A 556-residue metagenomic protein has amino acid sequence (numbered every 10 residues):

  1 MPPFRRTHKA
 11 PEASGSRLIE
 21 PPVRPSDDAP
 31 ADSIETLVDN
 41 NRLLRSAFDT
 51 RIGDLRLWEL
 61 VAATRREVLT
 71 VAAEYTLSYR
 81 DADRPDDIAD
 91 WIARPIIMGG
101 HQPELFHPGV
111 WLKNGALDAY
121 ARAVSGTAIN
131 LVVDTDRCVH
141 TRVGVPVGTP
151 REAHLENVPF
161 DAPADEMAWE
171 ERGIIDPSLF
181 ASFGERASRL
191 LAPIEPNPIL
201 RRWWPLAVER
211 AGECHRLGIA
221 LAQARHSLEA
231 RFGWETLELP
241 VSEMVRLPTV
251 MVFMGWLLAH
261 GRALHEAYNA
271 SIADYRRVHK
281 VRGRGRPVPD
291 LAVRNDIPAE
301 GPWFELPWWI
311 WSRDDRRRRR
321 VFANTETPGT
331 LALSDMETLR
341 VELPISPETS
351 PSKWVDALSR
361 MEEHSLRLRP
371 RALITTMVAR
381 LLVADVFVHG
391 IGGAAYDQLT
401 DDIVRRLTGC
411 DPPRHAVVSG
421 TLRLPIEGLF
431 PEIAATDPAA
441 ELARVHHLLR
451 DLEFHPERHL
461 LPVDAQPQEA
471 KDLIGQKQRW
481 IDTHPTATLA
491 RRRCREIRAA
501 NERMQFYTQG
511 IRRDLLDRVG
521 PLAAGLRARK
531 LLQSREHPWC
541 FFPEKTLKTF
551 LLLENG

Functional and structural regions predicted by a protein language model:
P2-P103, I175-F183: N-terminal regions that are enriched for targeting/export leaders and immediately downstream pro/stem segments
I92-V124: N-terminal catalytic cores of NTP/NDP-binding nucleotidyl/phosphoryl-transfer enzymes
A121-R142, T408-S419: Glycine-rich phosphate/pyrophosphate-binding loops and their adjacent beta-strand/loop elements at enzyme active sites
N130-Q223, S227: Internal, well-ordered alpha/beta segment that forms a basic, Gly-enriched binding/recognition surface
T135-V139, V245-V252, G420-E432: Short, conserved secondary-structure transition motifs
L190-V355, S359-H364, P370-R371, T375-V378 (+3 more regions): Aromatic-residue-lined binding/catalytic grooves and analogous aromatic/hydrophobic interfacial grooves in multimeric
F387-H389: Short hydrophobic beta-strand that contains or immediately precedes a catalytic carboxylate
A394-R405: Short active-site loop/helix that positions an aromatic residue
